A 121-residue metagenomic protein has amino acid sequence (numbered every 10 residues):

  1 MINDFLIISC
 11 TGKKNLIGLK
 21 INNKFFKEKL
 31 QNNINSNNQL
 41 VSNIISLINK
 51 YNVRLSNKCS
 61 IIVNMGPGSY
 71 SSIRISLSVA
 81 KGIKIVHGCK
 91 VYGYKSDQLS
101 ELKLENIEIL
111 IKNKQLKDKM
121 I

Functional and structural regions predicted by a protein language model:
M1-S42, V53-L55, V91-I121: Oxyanion-binding and handling regions
K13, G66-P67: Short glycine-rich anion-binding loops that position phosphate/pyrophosphate groups of nucleotides and phosphorylated
L30, I48, G66: Short, flexible active-site loop motifs that bind/organize anionic cofactors or intermediates
I34, S69-Y70: A generic secondary-structure micro-motif detector that highlights 1-2 residue hydrophobic/ambivalent hotspots embedded
I44-S60: Phosphate/pyrophosphate-binding loops at sites that engage ATP/ADP/AMP, CoA/4′-phosphopantetheine, polyphosphate
S60-M65, S71-V91: DPxDG-like acidic metal-binding loop motif
